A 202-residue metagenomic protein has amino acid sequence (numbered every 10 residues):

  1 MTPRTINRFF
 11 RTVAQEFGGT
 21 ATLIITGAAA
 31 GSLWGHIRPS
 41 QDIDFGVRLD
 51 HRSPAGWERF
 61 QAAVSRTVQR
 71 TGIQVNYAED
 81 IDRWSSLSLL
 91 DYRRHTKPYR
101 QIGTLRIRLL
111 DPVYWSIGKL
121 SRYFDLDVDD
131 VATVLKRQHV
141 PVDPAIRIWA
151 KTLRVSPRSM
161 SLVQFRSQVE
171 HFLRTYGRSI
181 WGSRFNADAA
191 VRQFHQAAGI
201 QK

Functional and structural regions predicted by a protein language model:
M1-K202: Compositionally biased terminal segments of proteins
